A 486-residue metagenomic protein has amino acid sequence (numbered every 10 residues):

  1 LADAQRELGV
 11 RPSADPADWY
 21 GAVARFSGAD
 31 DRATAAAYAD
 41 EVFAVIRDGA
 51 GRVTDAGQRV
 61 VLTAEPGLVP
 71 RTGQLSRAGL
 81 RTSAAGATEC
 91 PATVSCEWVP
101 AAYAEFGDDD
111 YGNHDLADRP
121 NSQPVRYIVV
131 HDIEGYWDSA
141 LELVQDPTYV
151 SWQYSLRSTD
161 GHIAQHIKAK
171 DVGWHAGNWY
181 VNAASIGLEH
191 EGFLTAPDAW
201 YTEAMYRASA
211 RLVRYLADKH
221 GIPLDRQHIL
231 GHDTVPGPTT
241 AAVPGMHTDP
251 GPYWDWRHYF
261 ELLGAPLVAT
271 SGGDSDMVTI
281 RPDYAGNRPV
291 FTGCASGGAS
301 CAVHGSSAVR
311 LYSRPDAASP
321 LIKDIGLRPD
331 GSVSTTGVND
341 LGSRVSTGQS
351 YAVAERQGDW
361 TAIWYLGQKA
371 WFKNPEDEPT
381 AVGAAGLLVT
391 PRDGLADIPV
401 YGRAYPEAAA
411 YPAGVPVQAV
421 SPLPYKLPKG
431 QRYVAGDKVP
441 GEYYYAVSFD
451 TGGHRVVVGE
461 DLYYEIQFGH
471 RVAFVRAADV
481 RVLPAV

Functional and structural regions predicted by a protein language model:
L1-R11, V45-R47, D146-A199: Peptidoglycan-targeting cell-wall enzymes and recognition modules
A2-D40, Q227-G245: Acidic helix/loop microenvironments that form the catalytic cleft of cell-wall polysaccharide enzymes
A4-E7, A29-R32, I133-D138, T159-I163 (+6 more regions): Solvent-exposed loop/turn segments at secondary-structure junctions within structured extracellular/periplasmic domains
Y38-V94, W98-P100, D198-G305: Basic/polar, cationic surfaces and motifs that engage anionic cell-wall and phosphate/carboxylate ligands
R59-G177, Q368, E376, L388: N-terminal catalytic cores of peptidoglycan-degrading enzymes
A265-W360: A cross-taxonomic marker for long C-terminal extensions/tails that follow the last structured domain
P282, N287, T347, Y365-V417 (+2 more regions): Boundary regions of SH3-family modules and the immediately adjacent low-complexity/disordered segments in eukaryotic
I322-T347, A352-D359, A409-V447, R455-V457: SH3/SH3-like (including bacterial SH3b) beta-barrel domains that bind proline-rich motifs or cell-wall ligands
